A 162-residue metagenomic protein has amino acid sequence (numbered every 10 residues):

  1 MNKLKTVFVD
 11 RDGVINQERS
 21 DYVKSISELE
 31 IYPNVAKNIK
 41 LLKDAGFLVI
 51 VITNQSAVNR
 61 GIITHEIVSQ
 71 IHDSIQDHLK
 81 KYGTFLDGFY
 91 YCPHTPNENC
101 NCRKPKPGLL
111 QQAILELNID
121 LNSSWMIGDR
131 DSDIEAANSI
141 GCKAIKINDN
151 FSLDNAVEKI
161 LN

Functional and structural regions predicted by a protein language model:
M1-L48: Active-site neighborhood of HAD-like aspartate-dependent phosphohydrolases
N2-K3, V7, E66, Q70-D87 (+2 more regions): Asp-based, Mg2+/Mn2+-dependent phosphohydrolase catalytic module
R11, N59, M126: Short glycine/serine/threonine-biased micro-segments
D12, Q55-S56, K106: Anionic group-transfer/hydrolysis microenvironments
I15-P33, V58-I67, Y82, H94-N101: Metal-dependent phosphoesterase signature
V35, I39-H72, G88-Y90, T95 (+1 more regions): Substrate-recognition element of Asp-dependent hydrolases with the DxDx(T/V) motif
